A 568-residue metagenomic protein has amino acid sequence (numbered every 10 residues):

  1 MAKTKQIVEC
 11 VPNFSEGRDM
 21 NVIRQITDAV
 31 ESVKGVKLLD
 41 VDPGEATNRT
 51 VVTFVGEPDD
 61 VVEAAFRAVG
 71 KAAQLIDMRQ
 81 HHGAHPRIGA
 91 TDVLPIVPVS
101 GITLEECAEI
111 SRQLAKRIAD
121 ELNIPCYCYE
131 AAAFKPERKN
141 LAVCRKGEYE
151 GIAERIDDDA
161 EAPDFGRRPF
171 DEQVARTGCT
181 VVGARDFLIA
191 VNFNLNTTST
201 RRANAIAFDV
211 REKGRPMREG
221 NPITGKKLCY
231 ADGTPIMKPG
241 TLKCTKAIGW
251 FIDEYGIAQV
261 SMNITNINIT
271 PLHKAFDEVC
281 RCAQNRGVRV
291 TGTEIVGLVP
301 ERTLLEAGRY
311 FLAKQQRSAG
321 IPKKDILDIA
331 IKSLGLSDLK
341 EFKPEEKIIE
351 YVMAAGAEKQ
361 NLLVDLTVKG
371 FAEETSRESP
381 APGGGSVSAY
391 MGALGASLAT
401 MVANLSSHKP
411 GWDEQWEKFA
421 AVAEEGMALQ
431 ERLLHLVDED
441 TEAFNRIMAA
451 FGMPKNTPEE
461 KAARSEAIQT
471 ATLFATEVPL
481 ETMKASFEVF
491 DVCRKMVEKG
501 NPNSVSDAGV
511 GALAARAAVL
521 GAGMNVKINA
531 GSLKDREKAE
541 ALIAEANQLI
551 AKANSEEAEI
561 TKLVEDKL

Functional and structural regions predicted by a protein language model:
A2-G370, R377, K455, E460-A463 (+1 more regions): Long, contiguous binding/interaction regions
C10-P12, E16, I88-P95, N266 (+2 more regions): Conserved phosphate/anionic-ligand binding catalytic regions in large, soluble enzymes, centered on
I26, A65-A72, V387-V402, V489 (+3 more regions): Buried hydrophobic packing segments
T53, E57, T198, L363 (+10 more regions): Non-transmembrane, amphipathic alpha-helical segments
L114, I124-C128, E137-N140, V489 (+1 more regions): Preference for long, well-ordered alpha-helical segments
F187-I189, A443-L513, A517, N529: Amphipathic alpha-helical interface segments
V402, Q430-V437, F444, T476-M483 (+6 more regions): A structural signal for well-ordered alpha-helices, especially hydrophobic packing surfaces of coiled-coils
H408-P454, L549-I550, N554-A558: A structural-propensity feature for long, helix-poor, extended segments
